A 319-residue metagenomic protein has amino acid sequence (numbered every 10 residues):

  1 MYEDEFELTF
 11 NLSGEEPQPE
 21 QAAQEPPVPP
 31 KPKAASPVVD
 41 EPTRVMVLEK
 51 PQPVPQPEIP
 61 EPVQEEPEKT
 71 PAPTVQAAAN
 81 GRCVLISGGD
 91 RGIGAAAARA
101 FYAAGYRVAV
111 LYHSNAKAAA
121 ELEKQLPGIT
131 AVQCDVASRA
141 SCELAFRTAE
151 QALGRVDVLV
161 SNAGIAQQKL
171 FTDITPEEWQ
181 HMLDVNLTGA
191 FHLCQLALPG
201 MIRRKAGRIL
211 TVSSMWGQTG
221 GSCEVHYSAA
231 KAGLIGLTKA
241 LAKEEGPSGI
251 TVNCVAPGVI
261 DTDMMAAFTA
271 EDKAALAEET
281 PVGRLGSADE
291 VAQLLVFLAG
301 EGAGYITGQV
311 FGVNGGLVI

Functional and structural regions predicted by a protein language model:
D90-R91: Conserved glycine-rich cofactor-binding loop
A104-A120: Conserved glycine-rich Rossmann-like NAD(P)H-binding loop of the short-chain dehydrogenase/reductase
L170-F171, E178-L183, M265, L276: Substrate-binding pocket helix/loop in short-chain dehydrogenase/reductase
C194, A230, T238: Active-site helix of classical SDR
P199, K243-E244, G304: Alpha-helical segment proximal to the catalytic Tyr-Lys
S214: Residue(s) in the substrate-gating loop at a strand-loop-helix junction that position the organic substrate next
G246, T251, I306-G308: Short, small/polar-rich loop/turn modules that mediate ligand/substrate recognition or access, typified
